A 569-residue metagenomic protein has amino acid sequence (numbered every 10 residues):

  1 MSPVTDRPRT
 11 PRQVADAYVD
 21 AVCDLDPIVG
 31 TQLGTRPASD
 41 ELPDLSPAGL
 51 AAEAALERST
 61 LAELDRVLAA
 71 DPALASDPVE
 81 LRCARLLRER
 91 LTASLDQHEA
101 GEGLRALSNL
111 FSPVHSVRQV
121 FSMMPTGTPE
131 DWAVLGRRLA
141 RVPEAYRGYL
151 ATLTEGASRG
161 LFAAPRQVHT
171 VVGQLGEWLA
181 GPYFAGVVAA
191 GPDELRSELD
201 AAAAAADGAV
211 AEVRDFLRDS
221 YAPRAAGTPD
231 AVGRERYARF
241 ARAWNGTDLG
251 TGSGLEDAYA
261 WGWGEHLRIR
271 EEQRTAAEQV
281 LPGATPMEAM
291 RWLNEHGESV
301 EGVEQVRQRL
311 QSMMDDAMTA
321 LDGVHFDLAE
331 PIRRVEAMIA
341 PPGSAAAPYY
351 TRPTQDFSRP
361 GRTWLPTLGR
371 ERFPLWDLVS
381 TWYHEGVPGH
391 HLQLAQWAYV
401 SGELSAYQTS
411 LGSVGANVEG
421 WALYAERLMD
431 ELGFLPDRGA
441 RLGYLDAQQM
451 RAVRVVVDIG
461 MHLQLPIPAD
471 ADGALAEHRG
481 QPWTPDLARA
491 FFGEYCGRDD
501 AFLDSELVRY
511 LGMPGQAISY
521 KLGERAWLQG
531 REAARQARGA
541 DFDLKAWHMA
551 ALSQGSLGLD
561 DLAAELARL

Functional and structural regions predicted by a protein language model:
M1-L569: N-terminal maturation segment of proteins
